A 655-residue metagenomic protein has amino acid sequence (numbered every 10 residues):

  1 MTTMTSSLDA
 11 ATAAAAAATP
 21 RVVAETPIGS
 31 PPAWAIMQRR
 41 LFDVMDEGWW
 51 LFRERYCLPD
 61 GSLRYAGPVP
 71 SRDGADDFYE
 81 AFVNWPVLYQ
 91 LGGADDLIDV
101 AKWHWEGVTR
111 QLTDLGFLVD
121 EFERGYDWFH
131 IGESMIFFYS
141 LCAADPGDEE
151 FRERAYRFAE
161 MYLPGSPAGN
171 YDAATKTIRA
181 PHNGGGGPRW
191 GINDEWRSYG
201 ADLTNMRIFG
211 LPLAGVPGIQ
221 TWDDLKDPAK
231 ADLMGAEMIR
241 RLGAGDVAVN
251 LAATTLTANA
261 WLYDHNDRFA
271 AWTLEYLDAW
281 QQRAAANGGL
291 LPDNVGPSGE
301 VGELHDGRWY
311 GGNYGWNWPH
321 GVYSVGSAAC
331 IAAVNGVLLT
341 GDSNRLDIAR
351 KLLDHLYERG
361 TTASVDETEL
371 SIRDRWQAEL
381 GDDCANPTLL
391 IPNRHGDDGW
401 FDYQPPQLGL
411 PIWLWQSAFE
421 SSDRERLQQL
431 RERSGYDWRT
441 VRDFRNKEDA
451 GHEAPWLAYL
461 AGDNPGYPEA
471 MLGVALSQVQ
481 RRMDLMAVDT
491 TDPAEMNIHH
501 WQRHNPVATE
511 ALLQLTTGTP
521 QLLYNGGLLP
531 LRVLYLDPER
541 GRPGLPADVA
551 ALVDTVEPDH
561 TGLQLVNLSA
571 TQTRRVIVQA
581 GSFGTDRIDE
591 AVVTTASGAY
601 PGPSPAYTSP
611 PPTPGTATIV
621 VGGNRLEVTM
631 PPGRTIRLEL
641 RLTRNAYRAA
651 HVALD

Functional and structural regions predicted by a protein language model:
T2-G615, V620-D655: Glycan-recognition and catalytic cores of secretory/periplasmic carbohydrate-active enzymes
